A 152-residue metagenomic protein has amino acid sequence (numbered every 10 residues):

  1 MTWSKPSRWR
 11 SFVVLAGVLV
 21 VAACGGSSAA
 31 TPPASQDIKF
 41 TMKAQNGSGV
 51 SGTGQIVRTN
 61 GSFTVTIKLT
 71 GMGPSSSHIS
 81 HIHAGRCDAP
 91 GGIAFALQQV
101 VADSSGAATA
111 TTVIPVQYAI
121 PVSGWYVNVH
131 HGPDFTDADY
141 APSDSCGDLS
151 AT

Functional and structural regions predicted by a protein language model:
T2-V14: Bacterial N-terminal signal peptides that target proteins for export
V20-A23: C-terminal motif of bacterial Sec signal peptides marking the signal peptidase cleavage site
G25-T152: N-terminal leader/targeting pre-sequences
